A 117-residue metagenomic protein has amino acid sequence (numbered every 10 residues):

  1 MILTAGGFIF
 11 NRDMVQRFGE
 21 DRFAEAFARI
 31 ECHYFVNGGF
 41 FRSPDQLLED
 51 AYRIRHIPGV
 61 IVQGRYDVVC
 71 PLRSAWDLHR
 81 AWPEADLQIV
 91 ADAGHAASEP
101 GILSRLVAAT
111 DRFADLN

Functional and structural regions predicted by a protein language model:
M1-D50, I57: Alpha/beta-hydrolase
E31, D67, L78: Hydrophobic, well-ordered secondary-structure elements that form the walls of internal hydrophobic environments
Y52-H56, A81-W82: Short, conserved loop/helix-junction motifs that constitute active-site signature segments in enzyme catalytic cores
I54-R55, I61-Q63: Short beta-strand/loop motif that positions the catalytic acidic residue of the alpha/beta-hydrolase fold
Y66-D67, G94: Short, glycine-/Ser/Thr-/acidic-enriched flexible segments
V68-S74: Conserved alpha/beta-hydrolase "acid-adjacent" motif
A85-N117: Catalytic active-site module of serine/aspartate enzymes centered on a nucleophile-bearing elbow/loop
